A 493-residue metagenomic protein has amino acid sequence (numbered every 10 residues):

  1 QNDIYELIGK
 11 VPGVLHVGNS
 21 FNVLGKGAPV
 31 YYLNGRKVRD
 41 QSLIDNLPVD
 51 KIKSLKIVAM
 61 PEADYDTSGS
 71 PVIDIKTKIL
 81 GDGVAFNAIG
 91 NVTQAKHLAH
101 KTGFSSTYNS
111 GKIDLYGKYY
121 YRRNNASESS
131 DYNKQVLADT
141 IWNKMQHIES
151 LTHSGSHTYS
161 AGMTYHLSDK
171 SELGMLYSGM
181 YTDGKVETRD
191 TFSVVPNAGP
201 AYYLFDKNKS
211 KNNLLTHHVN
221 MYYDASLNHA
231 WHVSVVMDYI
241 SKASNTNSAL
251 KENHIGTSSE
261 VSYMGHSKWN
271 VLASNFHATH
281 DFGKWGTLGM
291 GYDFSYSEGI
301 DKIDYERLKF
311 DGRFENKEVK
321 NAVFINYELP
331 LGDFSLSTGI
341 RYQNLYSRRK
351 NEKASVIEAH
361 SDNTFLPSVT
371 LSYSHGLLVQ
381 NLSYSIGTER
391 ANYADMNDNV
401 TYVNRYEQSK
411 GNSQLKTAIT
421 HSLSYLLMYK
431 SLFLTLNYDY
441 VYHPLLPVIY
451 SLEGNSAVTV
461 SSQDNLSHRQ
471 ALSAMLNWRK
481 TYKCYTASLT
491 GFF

Functional and structural regions predicted by a protein language model:
I4-L7, N22, Q41-S42, I57 (+2 more regions): N-terminal periplasmic accessory domains that precede and gate Gram-negative outer-membrane beta-barrel machines
Y5-K37: Extracytoplasmic beta-strand/coil segments of soluble accessory domains associated with Gram-negative outer-membrane
K10, R36-E62: Short acidic/polar hinge/loop motifs at secondary-structure boundaries that mediate gating or recognition
N46-L47, Q94-K96, L151-G155, D183 (+7 more regions): Replace "Gram-negative outer membrane beta-barrel proteins" with "bacterial and organellar outer membrane beta-barrel
H97-N125, I141-T188, L215-N228: Transmembrane beta-barrel wall of Gram-negative outer-membrane proteins
K101, E128-D139, V186-Y202, N245-H254 (+6 more regions): Outer-membrane beta-barrel translocator domains and adjoining extracellular loop/strand segments of Gram-negative
T158-G184, K207-A354, S372-N381, L432-L436 (+1 more regions): Face-selective signature of the C-terminal outer-membrane beta-barrel domain
N316, A359-H360, T388-Y442, T459-S473 (+1 more regions): Outer-membrane beta-barrel signature, preferentially recognizing the C-terminal barrel domain of Gram-negative
